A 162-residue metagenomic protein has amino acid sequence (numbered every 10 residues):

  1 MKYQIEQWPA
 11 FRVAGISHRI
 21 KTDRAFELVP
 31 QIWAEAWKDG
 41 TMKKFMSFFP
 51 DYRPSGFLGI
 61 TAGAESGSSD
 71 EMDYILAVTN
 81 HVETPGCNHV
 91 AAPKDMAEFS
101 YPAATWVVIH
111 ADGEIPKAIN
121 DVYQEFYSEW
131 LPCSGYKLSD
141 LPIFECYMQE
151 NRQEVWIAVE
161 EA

Functional and structural regions predicted by a protein language model:
M1-A162: A solvent-exposed interaction/effector surface
